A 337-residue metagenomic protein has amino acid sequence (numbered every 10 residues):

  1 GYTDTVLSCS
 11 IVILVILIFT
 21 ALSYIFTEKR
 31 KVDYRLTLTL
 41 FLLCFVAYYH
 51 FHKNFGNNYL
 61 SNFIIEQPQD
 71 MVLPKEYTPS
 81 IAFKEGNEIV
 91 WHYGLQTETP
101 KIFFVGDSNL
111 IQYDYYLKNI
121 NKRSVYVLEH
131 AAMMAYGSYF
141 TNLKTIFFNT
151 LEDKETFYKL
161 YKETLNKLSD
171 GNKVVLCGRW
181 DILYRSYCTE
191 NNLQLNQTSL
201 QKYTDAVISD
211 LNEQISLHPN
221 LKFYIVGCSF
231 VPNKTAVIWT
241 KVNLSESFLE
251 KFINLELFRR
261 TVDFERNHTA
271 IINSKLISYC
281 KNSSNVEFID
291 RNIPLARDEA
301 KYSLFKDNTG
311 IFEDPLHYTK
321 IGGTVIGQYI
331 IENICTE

Functional and structural regions predicted by a protein language model:
G1-A21, I25-E337: Extracellular/periplasmic envelope-modification machinery, especially enzymes that add or remove acyl/ester groups on
